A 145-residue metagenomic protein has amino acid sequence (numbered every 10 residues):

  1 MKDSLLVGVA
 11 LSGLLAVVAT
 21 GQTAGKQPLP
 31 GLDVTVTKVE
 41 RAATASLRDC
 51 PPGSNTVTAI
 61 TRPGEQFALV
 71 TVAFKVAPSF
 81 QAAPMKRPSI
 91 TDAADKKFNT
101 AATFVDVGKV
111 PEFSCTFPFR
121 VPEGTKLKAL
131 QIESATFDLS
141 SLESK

Functional and structural regions predicted by a protein language model:
M1-V7: Positively charged n-region of N-terminal signal peptides that target proteins for export
G8-A16: Bacterial N-terminal signal peptides
A19-K145: Conserved functional micro-motifs across diverse proteins
